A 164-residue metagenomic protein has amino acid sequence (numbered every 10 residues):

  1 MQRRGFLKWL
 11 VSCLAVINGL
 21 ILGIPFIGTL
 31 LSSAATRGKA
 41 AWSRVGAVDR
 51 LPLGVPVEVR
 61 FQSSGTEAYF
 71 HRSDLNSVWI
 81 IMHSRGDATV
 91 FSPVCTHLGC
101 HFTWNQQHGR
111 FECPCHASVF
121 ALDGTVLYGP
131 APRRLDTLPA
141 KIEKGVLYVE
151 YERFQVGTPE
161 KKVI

Functional and structural regions predicted by a protein language model:
M1-L7: Twin-arginine (Tat) signal peptide motif
R4, P93, L122: Short alpha-helical basic/polar micro-motif
K8, S12, N18, P25-T96 (+2 more regions): N-terminal pre-ligand scaffold of iron-sulfur
V59-S64, V119-T125: Short Pro/Gly-enriched beta-strand edge/turn motifs at strand-loop
C100, A117-F120: Flexible, glycine-rich terminal cap/loop adjacent to redox cofactors in electron-transfer oxidoreductases
Q106-R110, L122-T125, G129, E143 (+1 more regions): Beta-strand-rich cores of mature extracytoplasmic or soluble domains
G109-A117, L127-D136: Short cysteine/histidine-rich metal-coordination sites, predominantly Zn2+-binding motifs
